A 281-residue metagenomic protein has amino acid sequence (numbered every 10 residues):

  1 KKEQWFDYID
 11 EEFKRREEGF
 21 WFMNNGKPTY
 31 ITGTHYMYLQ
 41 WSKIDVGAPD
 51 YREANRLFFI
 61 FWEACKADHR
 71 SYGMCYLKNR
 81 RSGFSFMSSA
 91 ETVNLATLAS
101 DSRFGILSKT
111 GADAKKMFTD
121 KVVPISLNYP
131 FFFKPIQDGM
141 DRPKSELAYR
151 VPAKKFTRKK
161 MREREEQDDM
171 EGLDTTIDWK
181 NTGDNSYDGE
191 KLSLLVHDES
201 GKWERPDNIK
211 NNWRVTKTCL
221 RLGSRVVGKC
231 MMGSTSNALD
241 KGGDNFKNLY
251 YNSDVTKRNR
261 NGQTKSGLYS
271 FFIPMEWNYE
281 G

Functional and structural regions predicted by a protein language model:
K1-G281: Phosphate/NTP-binding elements of NTP-utilizing enzymes
